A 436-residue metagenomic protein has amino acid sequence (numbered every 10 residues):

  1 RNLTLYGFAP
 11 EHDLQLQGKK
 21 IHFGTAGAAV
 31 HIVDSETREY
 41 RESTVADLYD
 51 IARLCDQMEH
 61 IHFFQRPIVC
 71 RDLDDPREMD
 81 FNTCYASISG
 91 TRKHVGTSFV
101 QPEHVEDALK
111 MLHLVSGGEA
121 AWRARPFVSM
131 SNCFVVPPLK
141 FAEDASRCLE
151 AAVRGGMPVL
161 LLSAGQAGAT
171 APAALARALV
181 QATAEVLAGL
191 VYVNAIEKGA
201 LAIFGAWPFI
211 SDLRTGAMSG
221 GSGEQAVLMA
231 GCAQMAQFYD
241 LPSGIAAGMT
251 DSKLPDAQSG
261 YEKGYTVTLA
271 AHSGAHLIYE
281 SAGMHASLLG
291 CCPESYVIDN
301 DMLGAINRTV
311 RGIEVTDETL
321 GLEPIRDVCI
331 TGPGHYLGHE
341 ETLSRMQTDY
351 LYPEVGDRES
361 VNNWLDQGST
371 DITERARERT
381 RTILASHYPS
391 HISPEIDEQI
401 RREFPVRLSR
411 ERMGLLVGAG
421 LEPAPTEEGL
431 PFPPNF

Functional and structural regions predicted by a protein language model:
R1-V33: Glycine-rich, N-terminal phosphate-binding loop and its surrounding beta-alpha-beta segment
G18, H60-F63, A419: A broad structural signal for short, well-ordered beta-strand segments within beta-sheet-rich domains
I21-G24, M157-L162, R375: N-terminal glycine-rich anion-binding loops that anchor highly charged ligand groups
G24-A28, A164, A206-W207, A282: Short loop/turn segments at strand-loop or loop-helix junctions that form parts of catalytic or ligand-binding pockets
D34-H276: Helix-rich catalytic cores of soluble enzyme domains
Q166, F209-D212, S243-A247, Y279-L289 (+2 more regions): Short acidic (Asp/Glu) and glycine-rich catalytic loops that position anionic groups and cofactors
M229-G338: Hydrophobic alpha-helical bundle architecture
E294-F436: Catalytic-core signal marking the mid-to-C-terminal active-site face
